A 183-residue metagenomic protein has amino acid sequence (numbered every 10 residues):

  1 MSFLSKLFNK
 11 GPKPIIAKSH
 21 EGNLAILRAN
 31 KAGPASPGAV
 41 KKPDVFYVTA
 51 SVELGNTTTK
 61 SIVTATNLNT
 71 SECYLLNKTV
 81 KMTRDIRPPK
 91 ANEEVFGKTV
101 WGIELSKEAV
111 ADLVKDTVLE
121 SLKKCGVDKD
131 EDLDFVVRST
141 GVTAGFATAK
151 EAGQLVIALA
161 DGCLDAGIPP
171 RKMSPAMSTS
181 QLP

Functional and structural regions predicted by a protein language model:
M1-S51, N56, L68-T70, W101-P183: Nucleotide/phosphate-binding catalytic cleft detector across ATP-hydrolyzing and phosphate-transferring enzymes
G55-L105: Short glycine-rich, Thr/Ser-proximal phosphate-binding strand/loop in the N-terminal lobe of ATP-dependent enzymes
